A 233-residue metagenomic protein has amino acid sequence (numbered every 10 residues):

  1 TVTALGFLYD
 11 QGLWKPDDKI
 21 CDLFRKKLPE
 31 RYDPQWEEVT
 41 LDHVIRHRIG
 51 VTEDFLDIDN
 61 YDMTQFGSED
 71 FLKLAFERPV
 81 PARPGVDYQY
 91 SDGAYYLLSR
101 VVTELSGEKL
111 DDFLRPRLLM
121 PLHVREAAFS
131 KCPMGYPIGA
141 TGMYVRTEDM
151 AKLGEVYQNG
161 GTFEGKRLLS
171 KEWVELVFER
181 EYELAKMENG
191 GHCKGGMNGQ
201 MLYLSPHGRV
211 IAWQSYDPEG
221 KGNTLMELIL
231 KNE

Functional and structural regions predicted by a protein language model:
T1-D17, V44, L98-V102, M150-L153 (+1 more regions): Active-site SXXK
T1-V2, E38, Y90-Y95, T147-A151: Short alpha-helical patches at coil-to-helix transitions and adjacent helical residues in well-structured domains
F7-K15, R46, E69, V156 (+1 more regions): N-terminal leader/targeting segments and the immediately adjacent pre-domain N-terminus
D10-V51, E77, L105-T141, V145: Active-site helix/loop module of the DD-peptidase/beta-lactamase fold, centered on the serine-lysine SxxK catalytic
P16, E37, T64-G67, V86 (+1 more regions): Residue-level signature of the cytosolic catalytic core of signaling kinases
H47-I49, G93, C132, G196-N198 (+1 more regions): Active-site-proximal beta-strand/loop segments in catalytic clefts of secreted hydrolases
G50, D54-K131: A small/polar active-site loop signature that marks catalytic segments
E108, M120, T141, E148 (+1 more regions): Catalytic loop of the DD-peptidase/beta-lactamase superfamily, centered on the K-T-G motif and neighboring
